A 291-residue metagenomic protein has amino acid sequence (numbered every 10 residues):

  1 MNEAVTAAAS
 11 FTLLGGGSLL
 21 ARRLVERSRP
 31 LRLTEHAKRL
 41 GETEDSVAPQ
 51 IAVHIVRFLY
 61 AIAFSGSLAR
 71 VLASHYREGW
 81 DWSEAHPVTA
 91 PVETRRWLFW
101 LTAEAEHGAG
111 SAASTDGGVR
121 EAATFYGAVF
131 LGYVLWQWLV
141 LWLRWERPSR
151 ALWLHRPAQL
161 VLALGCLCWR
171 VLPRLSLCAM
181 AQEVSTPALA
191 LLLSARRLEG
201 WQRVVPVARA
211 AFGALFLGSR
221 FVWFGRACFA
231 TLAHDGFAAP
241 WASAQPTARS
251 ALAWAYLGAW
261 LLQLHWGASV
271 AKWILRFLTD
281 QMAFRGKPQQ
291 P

Functional and structural regions predicted by a protein language model:
M1-A181, L193-P291: Membrane-helix and juxtamembrane interface regions of eukaryotic multi-pass membrane proteins
L189: Nucleic-acid-interacting cores, centered on viral/eukaryotic replication and modification enzymes
